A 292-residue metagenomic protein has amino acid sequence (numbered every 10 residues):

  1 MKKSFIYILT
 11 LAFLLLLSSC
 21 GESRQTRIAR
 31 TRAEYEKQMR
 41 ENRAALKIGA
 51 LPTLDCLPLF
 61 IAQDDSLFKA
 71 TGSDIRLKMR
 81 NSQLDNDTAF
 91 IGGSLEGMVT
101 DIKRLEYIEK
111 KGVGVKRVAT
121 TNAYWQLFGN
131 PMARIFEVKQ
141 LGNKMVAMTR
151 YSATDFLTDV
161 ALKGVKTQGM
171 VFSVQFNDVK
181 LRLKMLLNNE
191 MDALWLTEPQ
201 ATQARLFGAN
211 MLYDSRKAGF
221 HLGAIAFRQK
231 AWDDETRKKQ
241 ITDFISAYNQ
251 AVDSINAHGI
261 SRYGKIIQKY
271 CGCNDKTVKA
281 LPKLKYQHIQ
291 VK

Functional and structural regions predicted by a protein language model:
K3-T10: Sec-dependent signal peptide recognition, specifically the positively charged N-region followed immediately by
L16-S19: C-terminal motif of bacterial Sec signal peptides marking the signal peptidase cleavage site
S23-F176, M185, D192-E198, M211-G219: Short, glycine-/small- and polar/acidic-enriched structural segments that line small-molecule recognition paths
D64, I91, K110, K163-T167 (+5 more regions): Sec-exported extracytoplasmic/periplasmic mature domains
T121-P131, L206-R237, I241-I245, K283-H288: Periplasmic-binding protein-like
M132-K139, K163, G169-V171, L183 (+5 more regions): Proline/Glycine/Serine-rich low-complexity intrinsically disordered segments that serve as flexible stalks/linkers
D234-K292: Secondary-structure end/capping motifs
